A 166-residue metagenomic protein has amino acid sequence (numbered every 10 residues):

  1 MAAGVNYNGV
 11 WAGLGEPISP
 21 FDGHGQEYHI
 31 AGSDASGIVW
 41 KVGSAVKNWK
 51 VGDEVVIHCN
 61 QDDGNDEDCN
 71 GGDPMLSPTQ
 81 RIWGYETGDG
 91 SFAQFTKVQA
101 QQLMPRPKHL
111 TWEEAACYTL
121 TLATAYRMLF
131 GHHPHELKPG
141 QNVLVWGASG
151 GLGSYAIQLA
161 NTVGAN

Functional and structural regions predicted by a protein language model:
M1-G4, E16-N70, Q102, P107-H109: Glycine-rich beta-strand-centered segment in the early N-terminal region that forms part of a ligand/cofactor-binding
N8-G13: Cytochrome P450 core scaffold surrounding the K-helix E-X-X-R motif and the conserved "meander" helix-loop region
E27, K47, H58, G84-G88 (+2 more regions): Short secondary-structure boundary/capping segments
G37-V39, T96, A123, V143: Generic structural motif
Q61-F95, Q101: Cysteine-cluster motifs in flexible loop/terminal segments that predominantly coordinate metals
T87-G88, A93-F95, Q99-A116, T124: Glycine/serine-rich phosphate-binding loop and adjoining beta1-alpha1 elements at the start of nucleotide-handling
L110-N166: Mid-domain Rossmann-like dinucleotide-binding core that forms the NAD(H)/NADP(H) cofactor-binding site
